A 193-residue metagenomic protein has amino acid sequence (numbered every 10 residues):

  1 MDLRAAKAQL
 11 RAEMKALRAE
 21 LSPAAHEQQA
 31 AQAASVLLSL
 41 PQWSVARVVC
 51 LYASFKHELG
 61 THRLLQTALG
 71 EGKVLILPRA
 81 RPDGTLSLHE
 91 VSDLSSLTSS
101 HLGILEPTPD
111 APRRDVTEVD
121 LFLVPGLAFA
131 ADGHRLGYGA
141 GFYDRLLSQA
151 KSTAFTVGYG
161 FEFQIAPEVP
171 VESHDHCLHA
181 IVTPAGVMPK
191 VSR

Functional and structural regions predicted by a protein language model:
M1-A5, Q9, A16-E20, T108-D110 (+3 more regions): Surface-exposed, charge/polar-rich loops and edge strands
M1-E118: N-terminal active-site beta-alpha-beta segment that forms phosphate/nucleotide-binding and substrate-recognition loops
M14, L51, L75, L123 (+2 more regions): A residue-level signal for conserved active-site and pocket-lining positions in enzyme catalytic cores
Q66-G70, Y138-Q149: A short, gly/pro- and small-residue-rich
L127: Active-site/ligand-binding-proximal alpha/beta "capping" segment
